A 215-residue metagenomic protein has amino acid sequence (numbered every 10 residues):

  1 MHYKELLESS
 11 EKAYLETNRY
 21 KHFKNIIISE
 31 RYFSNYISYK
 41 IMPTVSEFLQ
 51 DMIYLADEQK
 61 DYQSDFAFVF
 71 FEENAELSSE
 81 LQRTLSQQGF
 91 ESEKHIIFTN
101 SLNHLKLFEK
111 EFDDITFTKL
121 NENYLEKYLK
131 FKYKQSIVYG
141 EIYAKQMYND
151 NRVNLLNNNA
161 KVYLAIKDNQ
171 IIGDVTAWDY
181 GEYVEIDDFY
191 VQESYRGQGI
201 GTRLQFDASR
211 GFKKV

Functional and structural regions predicted by a protein language model:
M1-L6, K106-Q146: Short amphipathic alpha-helix that is part of the acyltransferase structural core
M1-Y62, L77, Y143: N-terminal charged segments
E8-E11, Q63-D65, E76-L77, E93-K94 (+1 more regions): A short helix-loop-beta-strand connector motif used in the catalytic cores of GNAT acetyltransferases and, in some
Y14-E16, R83-E91, N159-G173: Conserved beta-hairpin
F48-A56, D188-V191, G197-R210: Conserved acetyl-CoA-binding loop-helix of GNAT-fold acetyltransferases
F48-I115: Acyl-donor-binding surface of acyltransferase catalytic domains
Y143-Y190: A conserved beta-strand-loop-helix scaffold within acyl/acetyltransferase catalytic domains
F212-V215: Short, intrinsically disordered, charge-balanced linker/junction segments flanking boundaries in proteins
